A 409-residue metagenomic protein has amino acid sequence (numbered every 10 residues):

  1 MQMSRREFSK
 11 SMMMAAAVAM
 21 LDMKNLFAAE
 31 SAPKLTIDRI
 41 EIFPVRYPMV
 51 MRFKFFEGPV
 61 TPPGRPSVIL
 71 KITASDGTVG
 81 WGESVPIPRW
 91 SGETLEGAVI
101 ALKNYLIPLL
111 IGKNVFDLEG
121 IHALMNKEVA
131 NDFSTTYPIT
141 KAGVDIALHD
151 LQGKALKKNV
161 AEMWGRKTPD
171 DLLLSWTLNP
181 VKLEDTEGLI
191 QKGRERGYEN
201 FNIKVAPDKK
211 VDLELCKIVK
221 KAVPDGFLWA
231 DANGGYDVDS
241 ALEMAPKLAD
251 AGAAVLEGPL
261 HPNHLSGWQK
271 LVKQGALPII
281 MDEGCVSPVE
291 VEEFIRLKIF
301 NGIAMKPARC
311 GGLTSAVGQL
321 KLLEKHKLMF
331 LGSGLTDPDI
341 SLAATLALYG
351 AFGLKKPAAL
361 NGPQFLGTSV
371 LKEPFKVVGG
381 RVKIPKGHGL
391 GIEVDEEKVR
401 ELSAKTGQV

Functional and structural regions predicted by a protein language model:
Q2, E7-A28: N-terminal export signals
M13-A15, A19, L35-M49, P62 (+2 more regions): Flexible C-terminal active-site loop/helix
K34, R39-I40, T73-A155: Metal- or metallocofactor-binding catalytic centers and their adjacent structured scaffolds across diverse enzyme
M49-F56: Short Pro/Gly-enriched beta-strand edge/turn motifs at strand-loop
G77, V144, K157, D231 (+5 more regions): Conserved, mostly hydrophobic/aromatic
I139, D145-L178: Glycine-rich, aromatic-flanked loop segments that form ligand/cofactor-binding clefts across common enzyme folds
E162-G275: Metal-dependent enolase-superfamily TIM-barrel catalytic cores that perform enediolate-based chemistry
P246, G252, N263-I280, C285-R381 (+1 more regions): Shared catalytic-loop signature of beta/alpha-barrel
